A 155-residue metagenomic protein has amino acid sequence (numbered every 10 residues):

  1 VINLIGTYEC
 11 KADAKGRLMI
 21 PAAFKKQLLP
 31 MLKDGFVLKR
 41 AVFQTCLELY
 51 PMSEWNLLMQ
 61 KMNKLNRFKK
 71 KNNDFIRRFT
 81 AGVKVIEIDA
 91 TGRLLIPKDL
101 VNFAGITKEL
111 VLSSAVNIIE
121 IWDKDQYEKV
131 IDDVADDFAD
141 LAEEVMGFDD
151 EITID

Functional and structural regions predicted by a protein language model:
V1-N3: Intrinsically disordered, low-complexity and often Lys/Arg-enriched segments
I5-L47, M52-S53: A positional/architectural concept
G16-I20, G92-I96, I119-I121: Short, structured motif recognition centered on aromatic/hydrophobic residues
P30-T45, V83, G105-Q126: A short beta-strand-loop micro-motif that forms or neighbors metal/cofactor- and ligand-binding patches at active-site
E48, M52-I86: Helix-adjacent hinge/juxtasegments
L57-L58, Y127-I131: Short, charged/polar, Gly/Pro-enriched secondary-structure boundary elements
K84-T107: Beta-rich strand-turn-strand
V134-D155: Acidic/histidine-enriched, glycine/proline-rich intrinsically disordered or flexible terminal extensions
